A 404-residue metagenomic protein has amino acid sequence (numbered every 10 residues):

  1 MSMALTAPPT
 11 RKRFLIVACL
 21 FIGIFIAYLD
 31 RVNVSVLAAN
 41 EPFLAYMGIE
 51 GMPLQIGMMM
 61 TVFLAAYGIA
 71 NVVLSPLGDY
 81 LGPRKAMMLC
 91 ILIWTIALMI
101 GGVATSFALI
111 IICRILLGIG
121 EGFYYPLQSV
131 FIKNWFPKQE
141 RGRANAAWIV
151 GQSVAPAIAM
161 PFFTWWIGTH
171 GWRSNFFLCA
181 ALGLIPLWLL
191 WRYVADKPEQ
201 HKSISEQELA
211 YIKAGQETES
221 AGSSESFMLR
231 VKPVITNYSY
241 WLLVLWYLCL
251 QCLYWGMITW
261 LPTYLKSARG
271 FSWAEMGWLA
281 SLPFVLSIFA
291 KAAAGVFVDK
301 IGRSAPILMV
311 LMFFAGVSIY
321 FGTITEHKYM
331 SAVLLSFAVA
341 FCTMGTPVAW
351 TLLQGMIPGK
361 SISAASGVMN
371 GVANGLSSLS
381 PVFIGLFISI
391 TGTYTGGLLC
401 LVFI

Functional and structural regions predicted by a protein language model:
V34-V36, K232-A292, T346, W350 (+1 more regions): Extracytoplasmic gate region of multi-pass secondary transporters
S35-I69: Extracellular/periplasmic helix-loop-helix junction of adjacent transmembrane segments in MFS-like secondary
I69-A108: Conserved MFS/SLC helix-loop-helix module at the cytosolic interface between two early adjacent transmembrane helices
A70-G82, A290-R303, I388-S389: Helix-to-loop junctions at the C-terminal end of transmembrane segments in multipass secondary transporters
Y80-I91, D299-M312: Cytoplasmic membrane-interface "Motif A"-like loop-to-helix N-cap segments of 12-TM Major Facilitator Superfamily
G82, V103-L109, G120, P137 (+3 more regions): Helix-breaking motifs and short loop linkers at transmembrane-helix boundaries and internal kinks in secondary membrane
C113-Q152: Cytoplasmic helix-loop-helix junction between adjacent transmembrane helices in 12-TM secondary transporters
S304-L352: C-terminal transmembrane helical hairpin of 12-TM major facilitator-type secondary transporters
